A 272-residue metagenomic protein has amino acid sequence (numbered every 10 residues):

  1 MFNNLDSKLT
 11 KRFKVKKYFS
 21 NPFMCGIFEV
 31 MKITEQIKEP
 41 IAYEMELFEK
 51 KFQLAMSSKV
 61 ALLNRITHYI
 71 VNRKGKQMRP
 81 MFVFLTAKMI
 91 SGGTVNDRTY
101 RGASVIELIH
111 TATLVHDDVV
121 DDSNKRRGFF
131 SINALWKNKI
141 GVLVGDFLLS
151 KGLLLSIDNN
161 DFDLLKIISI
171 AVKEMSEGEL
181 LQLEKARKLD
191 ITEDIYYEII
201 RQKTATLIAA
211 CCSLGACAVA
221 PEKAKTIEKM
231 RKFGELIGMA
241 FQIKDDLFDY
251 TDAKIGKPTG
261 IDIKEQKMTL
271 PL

Functional and structural regions predicted by a protein language model:
L5-S7, F19-S20: Short hydrophobic targeting helices and cationic amphipathic motifs that mediate membrane/organellar targeting
K14, G26-I27: Short, positively charged and aromatic/hydrophobic N-terminal segments
K32-T34: Charged, compositionally biased N-terminal leader segments and the immediate start of the first structured element
I37: Conserved glycine-bearing catalytic or ligand-binding loops at nucleotide- and phosphate-handling centers of large
A42-L47, Q53-L272: Mg2+-dependent prenyl diphosphate-binding active-site environment of isoprenoid biosynthetic enzymes
